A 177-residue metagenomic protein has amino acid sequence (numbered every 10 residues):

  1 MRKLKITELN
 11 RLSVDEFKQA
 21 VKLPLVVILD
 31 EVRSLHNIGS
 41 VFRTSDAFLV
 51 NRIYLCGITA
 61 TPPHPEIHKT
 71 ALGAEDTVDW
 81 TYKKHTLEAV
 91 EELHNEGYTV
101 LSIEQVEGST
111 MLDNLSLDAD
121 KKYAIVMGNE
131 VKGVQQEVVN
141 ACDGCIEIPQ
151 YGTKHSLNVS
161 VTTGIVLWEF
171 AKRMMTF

Functional and structural regions predicted by a protein language model:
M1-F177: Post-transcriptional modification and biogenesis factors for structured RNAs of the translation apparatus
